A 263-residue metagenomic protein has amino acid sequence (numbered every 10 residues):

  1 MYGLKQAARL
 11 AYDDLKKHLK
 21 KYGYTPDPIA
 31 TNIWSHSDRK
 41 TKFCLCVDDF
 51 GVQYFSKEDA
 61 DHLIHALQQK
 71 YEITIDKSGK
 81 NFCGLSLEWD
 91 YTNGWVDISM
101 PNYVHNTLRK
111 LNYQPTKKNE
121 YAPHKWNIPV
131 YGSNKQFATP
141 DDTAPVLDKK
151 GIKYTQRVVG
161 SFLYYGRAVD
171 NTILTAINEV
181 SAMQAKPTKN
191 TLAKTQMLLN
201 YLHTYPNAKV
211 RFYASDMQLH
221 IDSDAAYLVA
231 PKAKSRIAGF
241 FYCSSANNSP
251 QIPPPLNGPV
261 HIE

Functional and structural regions predicted by a protein language model:
M1-E263: Long, low-complexity, charge-biased intrinsically disordered regions
